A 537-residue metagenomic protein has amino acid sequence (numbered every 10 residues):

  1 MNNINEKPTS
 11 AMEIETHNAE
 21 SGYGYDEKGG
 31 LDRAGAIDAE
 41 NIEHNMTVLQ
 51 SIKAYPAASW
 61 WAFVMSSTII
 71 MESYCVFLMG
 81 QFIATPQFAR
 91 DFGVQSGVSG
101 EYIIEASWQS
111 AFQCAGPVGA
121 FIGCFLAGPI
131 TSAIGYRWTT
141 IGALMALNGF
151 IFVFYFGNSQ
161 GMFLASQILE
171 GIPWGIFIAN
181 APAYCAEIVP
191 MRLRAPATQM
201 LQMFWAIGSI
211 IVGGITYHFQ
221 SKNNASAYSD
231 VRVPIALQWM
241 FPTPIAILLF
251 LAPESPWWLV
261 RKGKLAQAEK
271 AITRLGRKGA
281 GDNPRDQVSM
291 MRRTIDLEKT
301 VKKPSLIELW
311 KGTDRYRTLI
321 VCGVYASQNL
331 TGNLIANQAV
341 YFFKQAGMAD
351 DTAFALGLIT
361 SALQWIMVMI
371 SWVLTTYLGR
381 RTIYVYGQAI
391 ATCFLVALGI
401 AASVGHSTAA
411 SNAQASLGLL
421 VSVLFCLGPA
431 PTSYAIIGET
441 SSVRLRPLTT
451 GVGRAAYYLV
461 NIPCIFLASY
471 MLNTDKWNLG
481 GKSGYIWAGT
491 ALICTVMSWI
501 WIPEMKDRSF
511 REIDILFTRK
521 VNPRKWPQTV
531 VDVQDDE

Functional and structural regions predicted by a protein language model:
N2-T273, D296-E537: Alpha-helical transmembrane bundle of multi-pass membrane proteins
R274-Q287: Short intracellular "coupling" helices and adjacent cytoplasmic loop segments at the cytosolic face of multi-pass
R285-D296: Cytosol/matrix-facing amphipathic helices and coiled-coil assembly/linker segments of eukaryotic membrane proteins
